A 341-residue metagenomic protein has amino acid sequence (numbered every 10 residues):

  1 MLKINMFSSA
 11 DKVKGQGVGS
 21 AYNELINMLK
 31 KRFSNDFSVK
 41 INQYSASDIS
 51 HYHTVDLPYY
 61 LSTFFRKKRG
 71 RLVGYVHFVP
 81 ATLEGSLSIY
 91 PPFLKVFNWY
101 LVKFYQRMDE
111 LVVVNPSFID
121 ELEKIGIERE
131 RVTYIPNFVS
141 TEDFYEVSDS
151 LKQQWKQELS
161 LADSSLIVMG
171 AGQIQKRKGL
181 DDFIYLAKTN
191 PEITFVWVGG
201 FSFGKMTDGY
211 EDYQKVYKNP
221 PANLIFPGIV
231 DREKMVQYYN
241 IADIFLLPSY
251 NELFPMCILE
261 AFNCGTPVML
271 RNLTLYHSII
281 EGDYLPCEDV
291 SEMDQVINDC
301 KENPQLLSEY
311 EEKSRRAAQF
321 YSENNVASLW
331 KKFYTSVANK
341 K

Functional and structural regions predicted by a protein language model:
P92-L111, Q214-Y217: Membrane-proximal helix-turn-helix segments that form the acceptor-binding/catalytic region of lipid-linked
A162-K178, I184-K188, V196: Conserved donor-binding/catalytic core segment of Leloir-type glycosyltransferases
A171, T194-E211, G228: Glycosyltransferase donor-sugar binding loop
G209-E233: Nucleotide-activated donor-binding/catalytic signature segment of Leloir-type glycosyltransferases, i.e., the conserved
I229, Q237-A242: Short alpha-helical donor nucleotide-sugar binding micro-motif in glycosyltransferases
Y250: Aromatic "clamp/platform" in nucleotide-sugar-dependent glycosyltransferases that forms part of the donor/acceptor
P267-L270: Short hydrophobic beta-strand element within catalytic cores of glycosyltransferases and related nucleotide-activated
G282-E292, N298-Q305: Conserved acidic donor-binding segment of nucleotide-sugar-dependent glycosyltransferases
